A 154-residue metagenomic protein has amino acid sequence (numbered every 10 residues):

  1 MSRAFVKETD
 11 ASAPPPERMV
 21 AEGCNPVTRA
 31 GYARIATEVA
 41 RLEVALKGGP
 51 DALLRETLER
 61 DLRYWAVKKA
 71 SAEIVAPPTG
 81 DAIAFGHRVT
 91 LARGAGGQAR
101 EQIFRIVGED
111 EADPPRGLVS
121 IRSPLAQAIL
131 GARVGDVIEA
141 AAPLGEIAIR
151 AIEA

Functional and structural regions predicted by a protein language model:
M1-K68: Helix-rich terminal scaffold detector
P14-E17, A21-C24, D51, S71 (+4 more regions): Generic, low-specificity signal for short hydrophobic/alpha-helical stretches with a mild N-terminal bias, encompassing
K69-A76: Short glycine/threonine/proline-enriched tight-turn/helix- or strand-capping micro-motif at secondary-structure
P77-R150: Non-DNA-binding regulatory cores of transcription-related proteins, predominantly C-terminal effector-binding
